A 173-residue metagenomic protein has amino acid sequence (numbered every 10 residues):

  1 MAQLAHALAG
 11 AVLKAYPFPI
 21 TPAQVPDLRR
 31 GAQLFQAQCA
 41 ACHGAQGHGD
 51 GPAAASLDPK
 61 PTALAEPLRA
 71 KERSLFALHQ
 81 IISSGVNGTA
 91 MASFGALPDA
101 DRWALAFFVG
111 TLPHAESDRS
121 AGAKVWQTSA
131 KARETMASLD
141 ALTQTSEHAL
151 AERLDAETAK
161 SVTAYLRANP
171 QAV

Functional and structural regions predicted by a protein language model:
M1, S56-H114, A132-P170: Extracytoplasmic electron-transfer domains, predominantly the class I c-type cytochrome c fold
M1-D27, A40-E66: His/Cys-centered metal/cofactor-coordination and adjacent catalytic loops
A5-L34, D118-A132, E147-T158, A172: Electrostatic cytochrome c docking/interface patches
Q24-H48, L78-H79, S84, L105 (+1 more regions): Sequence/structural segment immediately N-terminal to covalent heme-attachment motifs in c-type and related
L34, G47-A54, G88-M91: Short, flexible micro-motifs
G49, K60, A96, A123-K124: Residue-level signal for alpha-helical context at structural boundaries
